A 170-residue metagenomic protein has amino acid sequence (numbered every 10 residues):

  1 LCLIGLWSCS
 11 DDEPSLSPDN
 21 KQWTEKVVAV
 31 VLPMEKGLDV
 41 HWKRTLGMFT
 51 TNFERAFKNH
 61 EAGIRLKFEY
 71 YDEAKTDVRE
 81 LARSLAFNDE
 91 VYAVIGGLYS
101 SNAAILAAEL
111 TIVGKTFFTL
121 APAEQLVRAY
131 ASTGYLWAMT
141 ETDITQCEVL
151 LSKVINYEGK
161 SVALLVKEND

Functional and structural regions predicted by a protein language model:
G5-S8: C-terminal motif of bacterial Sec signal peptides marking the signal peptidase cleavage site
S10-D12: Bacterial signal peptide processing site
L16-A29, N59-I64, I155-E158: Immediate post-signal peptide segment of exported/extracytoplasmic ligand-binding proteins
D19-T51, E69-T76, E168: Extracytoplasmic "Venus flytrap"
M48-A62: A short, Lys/Arg-enriched amphipathic alpha-helix followed by its capping loop at the start of a domain
K58-K75, S132-Y135: Short beta-strand elements in bilobed, periplasmic/extracellular small-molecule ligand-binding domains
Y70, A74-Y92, S152-N156: Short, well-structured alpha-helical segments in soluble
V91-D170: Extracytoplasmic ligand/sensor domains, especially the bilobed periplasmic-binding protein
